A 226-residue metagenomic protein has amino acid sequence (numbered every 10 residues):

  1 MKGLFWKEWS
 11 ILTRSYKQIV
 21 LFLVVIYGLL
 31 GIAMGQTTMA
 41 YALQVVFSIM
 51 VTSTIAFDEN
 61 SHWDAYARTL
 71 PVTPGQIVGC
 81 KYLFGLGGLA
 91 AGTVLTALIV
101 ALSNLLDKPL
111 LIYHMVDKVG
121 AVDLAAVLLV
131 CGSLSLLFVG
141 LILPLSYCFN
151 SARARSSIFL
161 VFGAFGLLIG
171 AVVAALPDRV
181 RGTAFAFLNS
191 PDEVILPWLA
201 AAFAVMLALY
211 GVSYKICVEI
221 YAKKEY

Functional and structural regions predicted by a protein language model:
M1-D64, C80-Y226: Hydrophobic alpha-helical transmembrane segments of membrane proteins
T69-P74: Short helix-to-coil transition segments within interhelical loops that connect adjacent transmembrane helices
Q76-V78: Alpha-helix N-cap/helix-start motif at helix boundaries, enriched for small hydrophobics
